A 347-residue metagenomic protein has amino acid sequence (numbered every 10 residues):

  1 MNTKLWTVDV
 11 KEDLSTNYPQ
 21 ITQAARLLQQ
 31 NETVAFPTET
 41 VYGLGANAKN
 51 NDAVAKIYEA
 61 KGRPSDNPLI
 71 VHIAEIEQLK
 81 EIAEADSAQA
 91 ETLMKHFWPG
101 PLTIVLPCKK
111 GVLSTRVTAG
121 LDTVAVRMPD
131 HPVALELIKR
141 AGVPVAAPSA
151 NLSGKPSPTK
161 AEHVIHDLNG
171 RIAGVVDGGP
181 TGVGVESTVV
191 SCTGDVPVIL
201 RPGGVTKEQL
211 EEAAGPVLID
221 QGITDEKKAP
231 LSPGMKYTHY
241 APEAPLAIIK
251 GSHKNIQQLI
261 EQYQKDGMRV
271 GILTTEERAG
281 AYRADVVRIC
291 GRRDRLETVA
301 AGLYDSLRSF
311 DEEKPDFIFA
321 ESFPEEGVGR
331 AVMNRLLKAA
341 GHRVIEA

Functional and structural regions predicted by a protein language model:
M1-A347: Active-site-adjacent structural elements in enzyme catalytic cores
